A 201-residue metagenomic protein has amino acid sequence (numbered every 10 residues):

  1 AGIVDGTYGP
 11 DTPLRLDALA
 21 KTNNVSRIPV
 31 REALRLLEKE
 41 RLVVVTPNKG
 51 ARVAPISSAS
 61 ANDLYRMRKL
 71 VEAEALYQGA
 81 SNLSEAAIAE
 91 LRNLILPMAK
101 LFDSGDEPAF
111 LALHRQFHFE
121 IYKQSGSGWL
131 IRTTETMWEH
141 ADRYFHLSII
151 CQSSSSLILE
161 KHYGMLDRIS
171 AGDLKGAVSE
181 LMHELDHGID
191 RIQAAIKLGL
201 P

Functional and structural regions predicted by a protein language model:
A1-S81, A86, I189, Q193-P201: Short linear motifs at protein or domain termini
N62-R66, L111, V178, M182: Short amphipathic alpha-helical segments with heptad-repeat character
M67-L83, R115-Q152, R191-I192: Hydrophobic, amphipathic alpha-helical faces that serve as interaction scaffolds
I88, R92, L111, I131 (+1 more regions): Conserved positions within tetratricopeptide repeat
R92-A99, S104, E139, R143-P201: C-terminal all-alpha effector/ligand-binding and dimerization domain of prokaryotic HTH-type transcriptional repressors
